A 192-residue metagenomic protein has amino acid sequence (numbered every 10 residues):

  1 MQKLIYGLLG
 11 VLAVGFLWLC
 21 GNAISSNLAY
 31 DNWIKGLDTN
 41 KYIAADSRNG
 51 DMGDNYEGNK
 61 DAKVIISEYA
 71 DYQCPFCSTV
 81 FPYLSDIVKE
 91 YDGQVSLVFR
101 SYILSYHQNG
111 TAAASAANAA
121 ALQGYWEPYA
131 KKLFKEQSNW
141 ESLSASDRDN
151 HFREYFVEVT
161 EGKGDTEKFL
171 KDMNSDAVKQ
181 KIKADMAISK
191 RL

Functional and structural regions predicted by a protein language model:
M1-S105, Q180-L192: Extracytoplasmic thiol/disulfide redox context detector
S26, L104-L192: Cysteine-centric redox/oxidoreductase cores and disulfide-bonded domains
